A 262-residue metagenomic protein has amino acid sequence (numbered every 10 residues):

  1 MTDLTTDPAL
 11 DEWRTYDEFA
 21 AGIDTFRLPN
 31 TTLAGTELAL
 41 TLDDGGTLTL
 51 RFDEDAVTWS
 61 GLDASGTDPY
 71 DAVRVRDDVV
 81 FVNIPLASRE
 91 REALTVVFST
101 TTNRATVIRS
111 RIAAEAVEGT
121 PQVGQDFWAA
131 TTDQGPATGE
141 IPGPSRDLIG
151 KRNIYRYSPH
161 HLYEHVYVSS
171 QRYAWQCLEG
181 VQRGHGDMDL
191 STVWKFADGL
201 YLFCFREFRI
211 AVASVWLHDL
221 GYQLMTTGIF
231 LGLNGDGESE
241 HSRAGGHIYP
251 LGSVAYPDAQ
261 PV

Functional and structural regions predicted by a protein language model:
M1-T47, R51-A56, Q260-P261: Hydrophobic, helix-prone linear segments
T32-A39, D55-T58, R76-N83, D147-I154 (+2 more regions): Short, hydrophobic/aromatic-rich segments at coil-to-beta transitions
L40-V73, L162-W194: N-terminal glycine/threonine-rich, aromatic-flanked beta-hairpin/loop signature
D63-L94, V181-L220: Contiguous, well-ordered beta-strand patches that form the walls/edges of small beta-barrel/beta-sandwich domains
V96-S99: Structured alpha-helical
N103-G124, Q223-N234, E238-S242, G246-H247: Helix-rich interaction surfaces within compact, conserved domain-sized segments that mediate assembly or partner
T106-P159: Surface-exposed beta-loop interaction hotspot
T138-G143, H161, V254-V262: Trp/Gly-enriched beta-strand/coil motifs that build multi-repeat beta-propeller-like domains and related W-rich binding
